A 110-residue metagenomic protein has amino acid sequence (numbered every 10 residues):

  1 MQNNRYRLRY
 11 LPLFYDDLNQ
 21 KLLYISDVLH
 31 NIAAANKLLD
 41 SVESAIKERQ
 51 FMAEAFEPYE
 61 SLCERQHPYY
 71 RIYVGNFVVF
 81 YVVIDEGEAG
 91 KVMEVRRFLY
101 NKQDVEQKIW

Functional and structural regions predicted by a protein language model:
M1-S41: Arg/Lys-rich, positively charged N-terminal/basic patches that mediate binding to nucleic acids
N4, R65-P68, A89: Residue-level preference for short coil/turn positions at secondary-structure junctions
L13, V42-R49, I72-F80: A short, hydrophobic secondary-structure junction motif
L22, E43, R96-L99: Conserved protein kinase catalytic domain
H30, K47, F51-A55, F77 (+1 more regions): Generic structural signal for secondary-structure transition and capping sites
A34-L38, E57-E60, E64-R65, E86: Solvent-exposed interaction patches of small proteins and small membrane subunits
I46-I72: A short, surface-exposed loop/turn module that caps and links secondary-structure elements
Y70, V74-W110: Enriched for short, Lys/Arg-rich terminal
